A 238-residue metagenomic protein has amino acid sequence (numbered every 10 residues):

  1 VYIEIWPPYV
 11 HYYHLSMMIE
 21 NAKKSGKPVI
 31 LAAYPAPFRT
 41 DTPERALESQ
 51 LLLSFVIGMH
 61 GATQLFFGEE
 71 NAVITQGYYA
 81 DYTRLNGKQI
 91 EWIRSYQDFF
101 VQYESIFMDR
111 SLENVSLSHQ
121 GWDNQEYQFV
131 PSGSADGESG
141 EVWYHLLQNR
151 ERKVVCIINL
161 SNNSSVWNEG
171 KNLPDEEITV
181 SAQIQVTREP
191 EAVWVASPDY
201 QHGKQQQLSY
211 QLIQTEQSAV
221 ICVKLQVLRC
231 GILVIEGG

Functional and structural regions predicted by a protein language model:
V1-Q128, S132-A135, L146, S181-A182 (+2 more regions): Glycan-processing catalytic domains of CAZymes
E4, Y34, I158-L160, E236-G238: Structured loops at beta-to-helix junctions and adjacent beta-edge loops in soluble globular domains
R39-T40, A72-V73, S164-N168, Q201-K204 (+1 more regions): Short, surface-exposed beta-strand/loop "edge" segments at domain boundaries and coil↔beta transitions
F55, Y127-T187, G231: Carbohydrate-binding surface patches
L65-G68, C156, V193-V195, V234: Conserved active-site loop/cleft motifs that coordinate metal ions or position small ligands
V193-A219: Solvent-exposed beta-strand/loop surfaces of large extracellular or lumenal domains
Q214-G238: C-terminal beta-strand-rich structural cap/linker in extracellular carbohydrate-active enzymes
